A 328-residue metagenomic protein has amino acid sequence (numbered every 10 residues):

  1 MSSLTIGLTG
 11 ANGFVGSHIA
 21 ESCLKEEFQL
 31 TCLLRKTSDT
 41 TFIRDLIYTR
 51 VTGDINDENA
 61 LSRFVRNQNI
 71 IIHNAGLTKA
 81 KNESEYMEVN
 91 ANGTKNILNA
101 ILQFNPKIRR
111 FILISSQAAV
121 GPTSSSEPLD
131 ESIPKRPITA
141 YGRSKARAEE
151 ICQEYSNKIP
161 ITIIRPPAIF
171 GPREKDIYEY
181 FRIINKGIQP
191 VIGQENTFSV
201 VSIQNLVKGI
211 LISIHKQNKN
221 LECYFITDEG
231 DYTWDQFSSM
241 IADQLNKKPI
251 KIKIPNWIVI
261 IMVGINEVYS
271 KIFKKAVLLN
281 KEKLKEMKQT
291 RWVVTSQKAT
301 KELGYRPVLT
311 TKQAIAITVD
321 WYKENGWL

Functional and structural regions predicted by a protein language model:
L4-E26: N-terminal Rossmann NAD(P)H-binding glycine-rich loop of SDR-like oxidoreductase domains
T9, I192-N196, Y224-D231, A242-L245 (+3 more regions): Glycine-rich Rossmann NAD(P)(H)-binding loop
D39, R44, Y48-N92, V120-G121: NAD(P)H-binding glycine-rich loop region in Rossmannoid oxidoreductase-like domains and their noncatalytic homologs
N96-A140, T162: Conserved Rossmann-fold NAD(P)-dependent oxidoreductase catalytic core, especially the SDR/UDP-sugar
R136-T162: Active-site Tyr-X1-5-Lys
R147, E174-E179, I192-I214, L221-F225: Substrate-positioning beta->alpha
T162-E179: Flexible, glycine-rich beta-alpha linker
K216-L279, S296, K312, A316-V319 (+1 more regions): Mid/C-terminal beta-alpha module of Rossmann-like enzyme folds, strongest in SDR-family dehydrogenases/epimerases
